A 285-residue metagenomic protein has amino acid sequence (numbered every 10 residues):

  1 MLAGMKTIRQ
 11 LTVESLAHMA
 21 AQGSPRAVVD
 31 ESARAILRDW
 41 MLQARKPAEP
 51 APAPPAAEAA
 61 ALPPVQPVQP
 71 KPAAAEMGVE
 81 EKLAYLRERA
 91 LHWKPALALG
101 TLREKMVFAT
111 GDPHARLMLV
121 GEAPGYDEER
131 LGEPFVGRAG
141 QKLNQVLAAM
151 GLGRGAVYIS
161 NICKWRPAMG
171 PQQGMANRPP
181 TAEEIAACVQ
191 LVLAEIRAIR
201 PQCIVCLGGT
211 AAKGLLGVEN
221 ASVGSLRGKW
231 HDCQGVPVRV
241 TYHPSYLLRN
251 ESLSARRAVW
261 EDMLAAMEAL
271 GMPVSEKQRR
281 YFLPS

Functional and structural regions predicted by a protein language model:
M1-G4, M267: N-terminal amphipathic/basic-hydrophobic helices that include classical n-h-c signal peptides and signal-anchor
A3-Q10, E14-H18, D30, I36: Short, small/acidic-rich helices and loops at N termini and domain boundaries of DNA replication/processing enzymes
Q10, Q22-A27, A35-S285: A polyanion-binding, active-site-adjacent surface
